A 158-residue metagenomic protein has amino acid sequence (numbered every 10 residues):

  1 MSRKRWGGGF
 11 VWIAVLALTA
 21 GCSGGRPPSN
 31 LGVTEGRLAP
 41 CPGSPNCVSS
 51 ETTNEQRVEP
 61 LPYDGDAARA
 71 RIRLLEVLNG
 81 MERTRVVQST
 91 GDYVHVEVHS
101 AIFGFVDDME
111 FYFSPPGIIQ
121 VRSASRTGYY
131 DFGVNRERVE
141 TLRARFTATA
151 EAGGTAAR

Functional and structural regions predicted by a protein language model:
M1-A20: Sec-dependent bacterial lipoprotein signal peptides
C22-R158: Ser/Thr-rich, low-complexity intrinsically disordered terminal regions
